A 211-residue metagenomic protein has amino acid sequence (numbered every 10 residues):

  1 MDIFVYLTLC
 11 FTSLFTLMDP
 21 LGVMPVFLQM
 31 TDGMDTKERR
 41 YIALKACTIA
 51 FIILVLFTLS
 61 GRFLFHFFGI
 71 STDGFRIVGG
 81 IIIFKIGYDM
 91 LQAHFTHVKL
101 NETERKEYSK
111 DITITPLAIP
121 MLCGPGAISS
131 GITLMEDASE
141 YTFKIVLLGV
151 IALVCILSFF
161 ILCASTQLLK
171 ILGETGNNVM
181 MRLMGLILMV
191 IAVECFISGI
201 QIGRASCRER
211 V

Functional and structural regions predicted by a protein language model:
M1-L17, A93, L100-A118: Small-residue-enriched transmembrane helix starts and helix-helix packing motifs in multi-pass inner-membrane proteins
Y6-L56: Juxtamembrane transmembrane-helix termini in multi-pass membrane transport proteins
Y6-V23, D73-I82, V146-S158: Structural signature of hydrophobic alpha-helical transmembrane segments
T36-R62, A138-K170: A small-residue-rich subset of transmembrane alpha-helices
R40-H94: Membrane helix-loop-helix hairpins that form the core translocation module of multi-pass transporters
V55-S60, L117-T133, I187-I202: Hydrophobic alpha-helical transmembrane segments in multi-pass integral membrane proteins
F68-D73, F160-M180: Membrane interface segments of multi-pass transport proteins and intramembrane proteases
I70-Q92, I151, G176-R208: Selective transmembrane alpha-helices of multi-pass membrane proteins
